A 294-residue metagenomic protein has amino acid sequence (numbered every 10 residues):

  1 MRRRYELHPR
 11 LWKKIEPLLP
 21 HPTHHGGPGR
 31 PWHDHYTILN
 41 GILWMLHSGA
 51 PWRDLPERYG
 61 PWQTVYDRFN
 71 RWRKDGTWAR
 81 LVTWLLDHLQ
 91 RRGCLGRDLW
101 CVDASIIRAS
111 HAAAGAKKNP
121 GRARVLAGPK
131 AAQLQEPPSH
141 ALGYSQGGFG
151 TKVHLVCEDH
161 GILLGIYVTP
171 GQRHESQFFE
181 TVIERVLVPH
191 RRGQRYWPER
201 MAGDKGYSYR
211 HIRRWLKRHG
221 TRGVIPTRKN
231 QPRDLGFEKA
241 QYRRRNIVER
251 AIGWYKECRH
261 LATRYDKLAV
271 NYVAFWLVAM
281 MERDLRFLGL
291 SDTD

Functional and structural regions predicted by a protein language model:
M1-D294: Short alpha-helical elements
